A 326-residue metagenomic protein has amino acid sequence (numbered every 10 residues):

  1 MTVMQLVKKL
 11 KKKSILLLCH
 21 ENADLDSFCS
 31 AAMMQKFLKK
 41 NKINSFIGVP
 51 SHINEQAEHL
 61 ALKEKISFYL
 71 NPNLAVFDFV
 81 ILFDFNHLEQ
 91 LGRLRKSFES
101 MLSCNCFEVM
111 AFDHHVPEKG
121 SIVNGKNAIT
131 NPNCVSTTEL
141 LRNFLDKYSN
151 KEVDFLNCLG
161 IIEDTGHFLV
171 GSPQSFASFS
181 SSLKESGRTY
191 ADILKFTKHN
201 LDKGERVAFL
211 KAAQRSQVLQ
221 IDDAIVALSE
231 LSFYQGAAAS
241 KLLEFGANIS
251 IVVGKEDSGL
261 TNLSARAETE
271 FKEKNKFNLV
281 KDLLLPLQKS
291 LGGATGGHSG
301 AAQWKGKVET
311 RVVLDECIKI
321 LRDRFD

Functional and structural regions predicted by a protein language model:
M1-D326: Replace "Mg2+/Mn2+-dependent" with "divalent metal-dependent
